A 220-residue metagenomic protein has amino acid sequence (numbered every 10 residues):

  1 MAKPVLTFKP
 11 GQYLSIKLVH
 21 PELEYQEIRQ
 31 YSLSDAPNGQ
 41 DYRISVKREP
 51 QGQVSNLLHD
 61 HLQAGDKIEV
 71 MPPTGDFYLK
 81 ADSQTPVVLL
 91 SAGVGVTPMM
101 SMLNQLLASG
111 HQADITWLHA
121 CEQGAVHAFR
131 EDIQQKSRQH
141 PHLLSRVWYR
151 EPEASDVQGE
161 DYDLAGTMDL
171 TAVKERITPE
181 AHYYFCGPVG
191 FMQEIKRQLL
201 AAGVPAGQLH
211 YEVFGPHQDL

Functional and structural regions predicted by a protein language model:
M1-D66, C121-Q123, R150-P152: Ferredoxin-reductase
G11, G95, P188: Short, conserved phosphate/pyrophosphate- and ester-handling motifs at nucleotide-, phospho-/glycolipid
P72-Q84: A short, basic/flexible loop-to-alpha-helix module at the beginning of a structural domain
P86-T97: Short, glycine-rich nucleotide/cofactor-binding loops
P86-V88, T116, H182: Structural motif
V96-A108: Histidine-anchored nucleotide/phosphate-binding helix
L118-L220: Reductase modules of NAD(P)H-dependent flavoproteins
